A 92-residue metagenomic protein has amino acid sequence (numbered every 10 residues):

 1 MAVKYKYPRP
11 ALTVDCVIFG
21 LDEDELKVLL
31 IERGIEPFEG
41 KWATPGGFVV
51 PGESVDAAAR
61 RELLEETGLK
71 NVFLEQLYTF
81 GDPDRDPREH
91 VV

Functional and structural regions predicted by a protein language model:
A2-A43, D56, N71: N-terminal strand-loop-strand
P10-V14, A57-R60, L64, G68-V92: Active-site segment of metal-dependent pyrophosphate-handling enzymes, primarily the Nudix hydrolase catalytic core
